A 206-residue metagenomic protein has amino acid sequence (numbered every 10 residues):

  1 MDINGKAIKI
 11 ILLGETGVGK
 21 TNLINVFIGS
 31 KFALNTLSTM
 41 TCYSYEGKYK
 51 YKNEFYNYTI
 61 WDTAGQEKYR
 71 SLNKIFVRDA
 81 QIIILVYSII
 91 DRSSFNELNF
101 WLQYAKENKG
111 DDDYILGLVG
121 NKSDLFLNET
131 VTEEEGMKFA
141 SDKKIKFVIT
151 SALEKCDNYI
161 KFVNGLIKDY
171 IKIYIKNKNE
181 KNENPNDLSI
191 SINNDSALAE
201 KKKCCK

Functional and structural regions predicted by a protein language model:
M1-T21, N25-G29, E46-F55, L102 (+1 more regions): Conserved P-loop small GTPase signature centered on TRAFAC-class small GTPases
I10, L23, I60, F76 (+1 more regions): Hydrophobic packing within well-folded, soluble alpha/beta domains
I28, A64-G65, S88: Short glycine-/small-residue-rich Rossmann-like dinucleotide-binding loops
G29-L37: Post-Walker A helix-loop "phosphate-sensing" segment adjacent to the P-loop in P-loop NTPases
Y56-S71: Switch II (G3) loop of P-loop NTPases
I60-W61, I84-S88, L118-N121, I149-T150: Conserved beta-strand segments of the P-loop GTPase G domain that flank and frequently precede/overlap
K68-L72, S94, E135, N158: Short acidic active-site motifs
R70-R92, L98, N108: Inter-motif core of Ras-like GTPase G domains
